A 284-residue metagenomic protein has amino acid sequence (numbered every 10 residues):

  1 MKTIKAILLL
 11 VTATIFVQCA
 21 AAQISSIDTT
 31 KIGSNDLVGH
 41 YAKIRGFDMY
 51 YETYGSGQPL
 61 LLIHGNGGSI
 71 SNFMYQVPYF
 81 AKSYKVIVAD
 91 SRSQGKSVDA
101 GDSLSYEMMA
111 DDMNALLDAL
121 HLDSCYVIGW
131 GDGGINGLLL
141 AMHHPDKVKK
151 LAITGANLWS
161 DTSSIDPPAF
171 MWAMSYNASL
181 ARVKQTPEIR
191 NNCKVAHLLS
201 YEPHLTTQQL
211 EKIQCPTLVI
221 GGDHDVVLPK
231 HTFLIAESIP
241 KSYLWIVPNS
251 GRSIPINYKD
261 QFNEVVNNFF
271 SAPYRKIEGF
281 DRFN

Functional and structural regions predicted by a protein language model:
I7, I15-L60, S271-N284: Alpha/beta-hydrolase fold catalytic core
F47-K96: Conserved HGGG/HGGXW glycine-rich cap/lid loop of the alpha/beta-hydrolase fold
V88-I128: Active-site loop/oxyanion-hole signature of alpha/beta-hydrolase fold enzymes
D123-D161: Conserved hydrolase catalytic core segment
C193-Q209: Active-site nucleophile elbow and catalytic-triad environment of alpha/beta-hydrolase enzymes
I213, V219-G221: Short beta-strand/loop motif that positions the catalytic acidic residue of the alpha/beta-hydrolase fold
D223-S250: Conserved loop-alpha-helix segment in the C-terminal half of the alpha/beta-hydrolase fold that carries the catalytic
N249-N284: Catalytic active-site module of serine/aspartate enzymes centered on a nucleophile-bearing elbow/loop
